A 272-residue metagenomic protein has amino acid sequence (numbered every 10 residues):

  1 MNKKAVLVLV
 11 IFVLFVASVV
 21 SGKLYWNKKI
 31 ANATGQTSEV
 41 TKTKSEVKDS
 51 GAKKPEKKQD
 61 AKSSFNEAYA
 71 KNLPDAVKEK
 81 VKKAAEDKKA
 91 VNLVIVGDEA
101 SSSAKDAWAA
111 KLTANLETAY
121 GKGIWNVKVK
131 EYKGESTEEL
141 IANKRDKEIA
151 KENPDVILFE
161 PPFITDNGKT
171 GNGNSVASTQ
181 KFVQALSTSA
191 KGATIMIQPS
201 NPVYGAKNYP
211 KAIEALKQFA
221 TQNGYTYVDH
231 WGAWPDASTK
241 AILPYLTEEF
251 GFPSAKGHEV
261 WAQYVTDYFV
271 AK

Functional and structural regions predicted by a protein language model:
M1-V91, V270-K272: N-terminal secretory targeting modules
A76-K80, E138-I149, T179-A185: Alpha-helical scaffolding within the catalytic cores of extracellular/periplasmic polymer-degrading hydrolases
A84-T170: Conserved SGNH/GDSL esterase-like catalytic core that processes O-acyl groups on lipids and polysaccharides
E117-G121, P154, P162, Q184-K191 (+2 more regions): Sec-exported extracytoplasmic/periplasmic mature domains
N126-K128, T194, G224-T226: Conserved beta-strand segments of alpha/beta enzyme cores
L158-P161, A185-K217: Active-site segments of SGNH/GDSL-like serine hydrolases that catalyze O-acetyl group transfer/hydrolysis on lipids
N172-F182, P210-E214: Charged helix-capping and loop-helix junction motifs
G205-K272: Catalytic His-Asp segment of secreted/periplasmic serine-dependent ester chemistry enzymes
